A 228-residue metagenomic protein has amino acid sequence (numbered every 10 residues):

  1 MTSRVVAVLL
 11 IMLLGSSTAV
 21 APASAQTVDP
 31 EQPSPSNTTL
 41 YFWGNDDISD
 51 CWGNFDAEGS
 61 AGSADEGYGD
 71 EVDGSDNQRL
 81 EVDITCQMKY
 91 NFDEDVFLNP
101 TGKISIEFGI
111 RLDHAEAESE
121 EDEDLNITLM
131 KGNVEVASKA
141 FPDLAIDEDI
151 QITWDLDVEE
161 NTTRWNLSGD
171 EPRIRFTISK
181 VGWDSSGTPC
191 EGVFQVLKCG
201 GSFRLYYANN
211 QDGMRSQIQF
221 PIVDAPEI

Functional and structural regions predicted by a protein language model:
M1-P30, E227-I228: Secretory targeting signatures
L10, P100-I104, G169-E171: Glycine-centered small-residue hotspots that permit tight backbone geometry or close packing
L10, S36, E123-L125: Residues that flank catalytic or metal-binding motifs in active/ligand-binding sites
V28-W52, S60-K103, E107-D113, T177-I228: Proprotein-processing/basic-patch segments
T101, E116-N126, M130: Short coil-to-beta strand junction motifs in C2/discoidin
L112-E118, V136: Long, amphipathic alpha-helical coiled-coil/dimerization segments that form elongated scaffolds
D124-D184: Aromatic- and Gly/Pro-enriched, solvent-exposed loop/edge beta-strand patches characteristic of beta-rich domains
